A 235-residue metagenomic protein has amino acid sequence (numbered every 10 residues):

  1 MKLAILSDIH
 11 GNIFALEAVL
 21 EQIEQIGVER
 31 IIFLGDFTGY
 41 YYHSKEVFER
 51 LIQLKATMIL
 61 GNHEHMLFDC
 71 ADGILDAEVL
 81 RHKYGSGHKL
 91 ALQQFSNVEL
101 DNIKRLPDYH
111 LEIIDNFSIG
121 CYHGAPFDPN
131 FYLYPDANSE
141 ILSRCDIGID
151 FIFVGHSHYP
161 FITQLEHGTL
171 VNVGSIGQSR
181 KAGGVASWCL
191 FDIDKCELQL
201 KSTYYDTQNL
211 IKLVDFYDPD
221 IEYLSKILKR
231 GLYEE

Functional and structural regions predicted by a protein language model:
M1-A4, L111-G120, L165-T169, C196: Beta-strand-turn-beta hairpins that frame and shape the catalytic cleft of phosphate-ester-processing enzymes
M1-R50, L54, I221-E222: N-terminal active-site segment of His-dependent metallophosphoesterases
L6-S7, I31-D36, T57-N62, Y122 (+2 more regions): Active-site neighborhood of phospho(di)ester-bond hydrolases with catalytic His/Asp-centered motifs
H10-A15, G39-Y41, H63-D69, P129 (+2 more regions): Active-site environment of divalent metal-dependent phosphoester hydrolases
F37-L54, F68-V79, T163-L165: Metal-dependent catalytic neighborhoods of phosphoester/phosphodiester hydrolases
L54-E112, F117, P135-G148: Active-site neighborhood of divalent metal-dependent phosphoester bond hydrolases
P135-T163, G168-V171: Anionic-ligand binding region
T163-E235: Acidic, His/Gly-rich catalytic cores of divalent-metal-dependent hydrolytic chemistry
